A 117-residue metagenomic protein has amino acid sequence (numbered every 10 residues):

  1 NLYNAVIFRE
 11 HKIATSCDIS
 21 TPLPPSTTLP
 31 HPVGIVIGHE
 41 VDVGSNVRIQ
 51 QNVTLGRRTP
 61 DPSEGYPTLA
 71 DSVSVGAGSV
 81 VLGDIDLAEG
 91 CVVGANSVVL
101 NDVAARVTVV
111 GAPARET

Functional and structural regions predicted by a protein language model:
N1-T15: Terminal amphipathic alpha-helical/low-complexity segments used for targeting or macromolecular assembly
T15, I19, P25, P30-V33 (+12 more regions): Left-handed beta-helix
